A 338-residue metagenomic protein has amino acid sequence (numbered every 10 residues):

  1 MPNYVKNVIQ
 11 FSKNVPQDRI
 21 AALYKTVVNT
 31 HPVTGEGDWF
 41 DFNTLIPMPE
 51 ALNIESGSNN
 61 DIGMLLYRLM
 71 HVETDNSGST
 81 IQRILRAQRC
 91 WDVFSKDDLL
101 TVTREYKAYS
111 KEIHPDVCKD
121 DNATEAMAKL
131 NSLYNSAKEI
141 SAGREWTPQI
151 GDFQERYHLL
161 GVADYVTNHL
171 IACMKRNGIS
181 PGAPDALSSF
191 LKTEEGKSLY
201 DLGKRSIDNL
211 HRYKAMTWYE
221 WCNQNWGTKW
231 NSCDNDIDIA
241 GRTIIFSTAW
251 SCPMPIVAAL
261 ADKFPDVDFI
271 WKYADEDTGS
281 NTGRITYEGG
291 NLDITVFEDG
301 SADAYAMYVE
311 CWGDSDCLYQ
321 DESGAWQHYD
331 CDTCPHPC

Functional and structural regions predicted by a protein language model:
M1-T80, I84, E145-C338: Intrinsic low-complexity, intrinsically disordered or marginally ordered coil/linker segments
S77-T147: N-terminal J-domain/J-like co-chaperone modules of DnaJ/Hsp40 proteins
